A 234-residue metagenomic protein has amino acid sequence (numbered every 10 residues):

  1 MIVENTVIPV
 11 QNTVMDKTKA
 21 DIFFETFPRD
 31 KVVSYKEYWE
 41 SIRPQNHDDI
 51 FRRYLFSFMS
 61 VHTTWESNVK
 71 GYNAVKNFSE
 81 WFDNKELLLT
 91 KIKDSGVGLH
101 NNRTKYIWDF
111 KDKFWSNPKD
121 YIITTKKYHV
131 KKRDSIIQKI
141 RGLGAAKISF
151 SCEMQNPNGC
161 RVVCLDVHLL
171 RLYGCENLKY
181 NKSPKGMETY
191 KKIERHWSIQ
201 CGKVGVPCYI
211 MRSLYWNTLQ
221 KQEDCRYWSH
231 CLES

Functional and structural regions predicted by a protein language model:
I2-E80, E86-S95: Structure-specific DNA junction-binding interface
I2-R43, T104, K119-I123, H129-S234: C-terminal accessory module of base-excision DNA glycosylases/AP lyases that mediates lesion recognition and DNA
H47-F56, N68, R103-I107, I148 (+1 more regions): Short runs of predominantly hydrophobic/aromatic residues within well-ordered alpha helices that form helix-helix
R53-H62, W108-K113, E153, I210-K221: Short, hydrophobic/amphipathic alpha-helical patches that form generic packing surfaces within helical domains
Y72-R141: Alpha-helical ds-nucleic-acid-binding substructure associated with the helix-hairpin-helix region of base-excision DNA
